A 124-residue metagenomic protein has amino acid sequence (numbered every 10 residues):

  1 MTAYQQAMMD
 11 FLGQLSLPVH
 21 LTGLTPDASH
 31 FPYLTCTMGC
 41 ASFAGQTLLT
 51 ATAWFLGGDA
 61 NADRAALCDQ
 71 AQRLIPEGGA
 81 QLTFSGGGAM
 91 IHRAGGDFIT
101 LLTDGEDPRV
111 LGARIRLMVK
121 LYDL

Functional and structural regions predicted by a protein language model:
M1-G23, T37-L124: Charged, amphipathic alpha-helical segments and their flanking helix caps
T25-D27: Short, glycine-/polar-rich solvent-exposed loops and beta-turns at beta-strand/coil boundaries
S29-M38: A short, hydrophobic beta-strand-centered structural micro-motif
